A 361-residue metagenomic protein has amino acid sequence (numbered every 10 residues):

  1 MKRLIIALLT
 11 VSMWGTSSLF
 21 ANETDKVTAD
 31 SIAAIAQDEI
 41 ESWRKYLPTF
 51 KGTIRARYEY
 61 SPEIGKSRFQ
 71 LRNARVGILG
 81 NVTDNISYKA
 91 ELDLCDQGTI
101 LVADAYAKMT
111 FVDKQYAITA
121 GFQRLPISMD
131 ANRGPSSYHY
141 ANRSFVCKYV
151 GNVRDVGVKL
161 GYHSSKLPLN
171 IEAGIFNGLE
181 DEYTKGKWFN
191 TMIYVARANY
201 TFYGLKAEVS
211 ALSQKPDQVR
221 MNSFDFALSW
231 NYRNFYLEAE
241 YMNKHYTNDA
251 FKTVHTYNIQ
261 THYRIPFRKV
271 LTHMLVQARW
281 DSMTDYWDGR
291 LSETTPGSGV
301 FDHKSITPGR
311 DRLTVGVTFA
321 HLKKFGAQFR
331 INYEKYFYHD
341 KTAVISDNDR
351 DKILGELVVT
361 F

Functional and structural regions predicted by a protein language model:
L4-M13: Sec-dependent N-terminal signal peptides
S12-G15, G80, G161, G174 (+2 more regions): Small side chains
M13, S18-L19, I32, K166 (+1 more regions): Compositionally biased regions
S17-R55, F361: N-terminal periplasmic/intermembrane-space "pro-region" immediately following the signal or transit peptide
E23-D25, Y60-G65, T83, Y106-T110 (+2 more regions): Outer-membrane beta-barrel pore domains
E39-E180, N190-Y194, A198-K206, Q260-Y263 (+2 more regions): Outer membrane beta-barrel
T184-W188: Active-site cleft segment of glycoside hydrolase catalytic domains centered on the general acid/base Glu
